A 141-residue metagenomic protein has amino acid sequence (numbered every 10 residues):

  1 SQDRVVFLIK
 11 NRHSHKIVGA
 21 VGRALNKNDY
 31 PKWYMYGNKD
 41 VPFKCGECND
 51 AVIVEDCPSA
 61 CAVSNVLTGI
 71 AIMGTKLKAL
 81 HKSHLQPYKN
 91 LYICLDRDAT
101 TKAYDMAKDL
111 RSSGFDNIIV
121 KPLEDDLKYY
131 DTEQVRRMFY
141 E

Functional and structural regions predicted by a protein language model:
S1-N90: Phosphate-handling DNA/RNA-contact segment within nucleic-acid enzymes
C48-A51, C57-E141: TOPRIM fold recognition
